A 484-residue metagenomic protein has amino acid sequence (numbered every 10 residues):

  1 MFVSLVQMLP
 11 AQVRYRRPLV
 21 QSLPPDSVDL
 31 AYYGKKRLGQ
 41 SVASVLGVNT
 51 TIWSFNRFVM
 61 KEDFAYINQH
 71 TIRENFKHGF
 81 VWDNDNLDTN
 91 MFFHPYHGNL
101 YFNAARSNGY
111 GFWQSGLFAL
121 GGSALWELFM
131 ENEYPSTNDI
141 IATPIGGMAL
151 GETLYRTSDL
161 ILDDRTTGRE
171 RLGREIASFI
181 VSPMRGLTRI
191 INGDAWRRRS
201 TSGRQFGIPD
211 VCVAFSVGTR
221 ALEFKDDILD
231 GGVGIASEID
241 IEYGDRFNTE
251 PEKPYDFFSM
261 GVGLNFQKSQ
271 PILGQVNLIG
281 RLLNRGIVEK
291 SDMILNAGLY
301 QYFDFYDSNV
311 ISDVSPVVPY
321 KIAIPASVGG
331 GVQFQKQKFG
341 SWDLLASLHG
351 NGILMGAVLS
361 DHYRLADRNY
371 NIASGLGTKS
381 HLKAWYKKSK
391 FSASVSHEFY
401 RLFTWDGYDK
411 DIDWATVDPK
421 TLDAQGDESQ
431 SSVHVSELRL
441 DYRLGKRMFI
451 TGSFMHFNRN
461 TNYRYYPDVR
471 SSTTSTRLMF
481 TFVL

Functional and structural regions predicted by a protein language model:
L5-F93, G98, F102, R106-N108 (+4 more regions): N-terminal targeting leaders of membrane proteins
H97-G98, M130-D159, A177, V181 (+1 more regions): Alpha-helical transmembrane segments that form the membrane-embedded catalytic/substrate-binding core of multi-pass
F112-N132, P144-M148: Small-polar-interrupted transmembrane alpha-helices in polytopic inner-membrane proteins
E152, I235-D245, L278-V288, A326-K336 (+5 more regions): Residues on the lipid-exposed face of transmembrane beta-strands in outer-membrane beta-barrel proteins
L187, I191, S472-L484: Outer-membrane beta-barrel "beta-signal"
G218-R220, G261-Q267, Y300-Y306, H349-I353 (+3 more regions): Outer-membrane beta-barrel pore domains and translocons
K225-D227, D313-Y320, Y363-N369, T421-D427 (+2 more regions): Extracellular loop and loop/strand-boundary signature of outer-membrane beta-barrel proteins
P271, S308-V310, M355-D361, L402-Y408 (+1 more regions): Outer-membrane beta-barrel proteins
